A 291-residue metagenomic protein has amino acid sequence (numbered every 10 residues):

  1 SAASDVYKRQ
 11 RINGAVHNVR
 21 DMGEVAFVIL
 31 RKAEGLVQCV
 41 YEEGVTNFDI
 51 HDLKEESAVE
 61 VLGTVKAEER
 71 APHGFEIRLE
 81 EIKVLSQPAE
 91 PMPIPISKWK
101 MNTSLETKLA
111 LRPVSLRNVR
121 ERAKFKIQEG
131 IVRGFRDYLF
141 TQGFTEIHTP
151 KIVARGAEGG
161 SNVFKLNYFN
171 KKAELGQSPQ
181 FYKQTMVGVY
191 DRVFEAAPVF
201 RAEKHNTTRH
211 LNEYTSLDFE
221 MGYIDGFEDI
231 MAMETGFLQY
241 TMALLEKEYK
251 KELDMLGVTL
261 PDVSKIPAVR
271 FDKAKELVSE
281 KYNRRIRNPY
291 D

Functional and structural regions predicted by a protein language model:
S1, Y41-E42, R270-D272: Helix N-cap / beta->alpha transition motif
A2-Y7: Short, small-residue-biased leader/transition segments that mark boundaries at the very start of proteins
R11-I224: Class II aminoacyl-tRNA synthetase-like tRNA-binding/catalytic domains
G23-E24, F227, Y282-R284: Short amphipathic alpha-helical segments with coiled-coil-like heptad repeat character
I131-F135, I230, F237: Alpha-helical packing segments of well-folded alpha/beta enzyme cores
A157-E158, N162, G236-D291: Metal-assisted phosphate- and nucleotidyl-transfer catalytic regions
G222-A232: Catalytic palm subdomain of template-directed nucleic-acid polymerases, centered on the conserved carboxylate motif
